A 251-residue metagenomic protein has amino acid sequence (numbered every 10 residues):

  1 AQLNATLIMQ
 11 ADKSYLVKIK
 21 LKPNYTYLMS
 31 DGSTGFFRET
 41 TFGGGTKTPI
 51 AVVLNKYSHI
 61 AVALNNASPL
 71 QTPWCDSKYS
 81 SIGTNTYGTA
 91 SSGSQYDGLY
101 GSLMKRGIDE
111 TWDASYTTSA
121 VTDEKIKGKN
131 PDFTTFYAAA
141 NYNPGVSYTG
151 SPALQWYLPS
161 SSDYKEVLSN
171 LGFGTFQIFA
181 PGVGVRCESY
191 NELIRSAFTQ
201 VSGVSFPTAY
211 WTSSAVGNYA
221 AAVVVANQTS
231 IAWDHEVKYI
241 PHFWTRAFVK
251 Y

Functional and structural regions predicted by a protein language model:
T6-P152, E236-Y251: Short, compositionally biased
K13-S14, P131, P159, D163-E166: Outer/extracellular conduits and scaffolds centered on Gram-negative outer-membrane beta-barrels
Y57-H59, S151-W156, S162, P207: Loop/turn elements at helix/coil->beta-strand transitions in domains of secreted/extracellular proteins
S161-Y251: C-terminal, surface-exposed recognition/capping segments
